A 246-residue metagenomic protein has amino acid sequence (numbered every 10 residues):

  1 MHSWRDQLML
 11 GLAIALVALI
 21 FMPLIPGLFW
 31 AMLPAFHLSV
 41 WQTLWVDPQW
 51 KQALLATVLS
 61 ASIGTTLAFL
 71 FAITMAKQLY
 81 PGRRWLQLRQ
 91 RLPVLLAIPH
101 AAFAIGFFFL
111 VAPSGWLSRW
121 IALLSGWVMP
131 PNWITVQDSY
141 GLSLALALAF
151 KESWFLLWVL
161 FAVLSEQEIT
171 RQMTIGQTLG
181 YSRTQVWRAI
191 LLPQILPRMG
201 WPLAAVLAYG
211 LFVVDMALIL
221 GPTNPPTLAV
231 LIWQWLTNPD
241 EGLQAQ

Functional and structural regions predicted by a protein language model:
W4-F36, D47-F161, P202-V214, I219-G221: Membrane-water interface segments at the C-terminal ends of transmembrane alpha-helices in multi-pass inner-membrane
H37, S114, V163-T174: Transmembrane helix boundary and interhelical loop/hinge segments in multi-pass membrane proteins
W41, P48, A217-Q246: Interhelical loop and adjacent transmembrane-helix boundary motif in polytopic membrane transport permeases
T43-V46, R89, A122-G126, M173-T178 (+2 more regions): Short amphipathic alpha-helical coupling elements at transmembrane boundaries
F71, L79, G176-W187, L191-M216 (+1 more regions): Ordered, small/hydrophobic-rich secondary-structure cores
P81-R84, S165-T170, Y181-T184, N224-P225 (+1 more regions): Juxtamembrane helix-boundary/capping and inter-helix hinge elements in multi-pass membrane proteins
R84-Q90, G141-S143, S153-L157, Q167-W201: Amphipathic cytosolic juxtamembrane alpha-helices at the membrane-cytosol interface of multi-pass membrane transporters
